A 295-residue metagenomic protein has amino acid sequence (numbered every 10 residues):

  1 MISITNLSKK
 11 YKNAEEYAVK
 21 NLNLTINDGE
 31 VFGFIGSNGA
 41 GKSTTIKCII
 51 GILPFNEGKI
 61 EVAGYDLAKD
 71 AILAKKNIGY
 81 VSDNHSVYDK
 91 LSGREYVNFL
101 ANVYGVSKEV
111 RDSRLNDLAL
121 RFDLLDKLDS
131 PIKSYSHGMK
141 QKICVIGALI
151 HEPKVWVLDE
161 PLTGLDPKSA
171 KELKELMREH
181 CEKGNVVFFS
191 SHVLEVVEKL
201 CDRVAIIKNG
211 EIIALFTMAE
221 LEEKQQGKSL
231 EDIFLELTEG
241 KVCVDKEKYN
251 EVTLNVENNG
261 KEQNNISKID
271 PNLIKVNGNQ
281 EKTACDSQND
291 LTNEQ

Functional and structural regions predicted by a protein language model:
M1-I4, S8-N21, D28, A71: A short, flexible loop at the N-terminus of ABC-type nucleotide-binding domains that lies
G58-K69, L73-A74: Conserved ABC transporter NBD signature motif
N98, N102, E109-K127: Conserved ABC ATPase "signature" region
I150-K154: A short, proline-enriched helix->beta-strand linker immediately N-terminal to the Walker B motif in ABC-type P-loop
W156-E160: Catalytic Walker B motif of ABC-type/P-loop ATPase nucleotide-binding domains
V197-K199: A short, surface-exposed alpha-helical micro-motif characterized by mixed small hydrophobic and charged/polar residues
L215-F216: ABC ATPase "signature
